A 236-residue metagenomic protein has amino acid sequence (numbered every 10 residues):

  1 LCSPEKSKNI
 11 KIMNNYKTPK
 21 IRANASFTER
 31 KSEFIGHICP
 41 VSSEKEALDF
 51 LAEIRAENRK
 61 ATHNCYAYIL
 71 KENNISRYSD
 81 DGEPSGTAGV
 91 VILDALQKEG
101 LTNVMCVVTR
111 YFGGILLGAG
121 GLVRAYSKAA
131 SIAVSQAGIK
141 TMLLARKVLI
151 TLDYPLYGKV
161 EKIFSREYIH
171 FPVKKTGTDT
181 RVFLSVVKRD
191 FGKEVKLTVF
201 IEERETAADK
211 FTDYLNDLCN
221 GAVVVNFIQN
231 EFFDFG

Functional and structural regions predicted by a protein language model:
L1-I12: N-terminal amphipathic/basic-hydrophobic helices that include classical n-h-c signal peptides and signal-anchor
I12-T87, Y168, T206-A208, D213 (+2 more regions): C-terminal regulatory domains involved in ligand/effector binding and gene-expression control
S43-E44, D153-Y157, F200-D209: Helix N-cap motif at beta-to-alpha junctions
A88-Q136: Active-site beta-strand/loop microenvironment that shapes enzyme catalytic pockets
K140-L156, L197: Short glycine-/aliphatic-rich beta-strand segments at the starts of folded cytosolic domains
T151-S185: Short amphipathic alpha-helix segments
F171-T178, L184-D190, D217-G236: Conserved short beta-strand edge segments in small beta-sheet-based binding/regulatory domains
F191-K196: N-terminal positively charged helical leader segments and presequences
